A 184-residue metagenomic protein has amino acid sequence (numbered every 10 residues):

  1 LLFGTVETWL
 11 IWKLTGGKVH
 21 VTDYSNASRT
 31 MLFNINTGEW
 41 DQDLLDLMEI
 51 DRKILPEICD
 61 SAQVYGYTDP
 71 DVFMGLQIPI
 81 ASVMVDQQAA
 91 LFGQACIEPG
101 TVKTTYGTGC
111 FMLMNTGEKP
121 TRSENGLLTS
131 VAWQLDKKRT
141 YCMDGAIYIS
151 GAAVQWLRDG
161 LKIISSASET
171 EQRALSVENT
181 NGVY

Functional and structural regions predicted by a protein language model:
L1-H20, M31-Q42, D46-L47, T68-Y184: Active-site core segments that coordinate phosphate-bearing ligands/cofactors across diverse enzyme families
H20-N26: A short, surface-exposed helix-loop junction/capping segment
E57-I58, E171: Residue-level "edge-of-site" marker
D60-V64: Gly/charged, well-structured mid-domain segments that form the phosphate/adenylate-handling core of ATP-dependent
